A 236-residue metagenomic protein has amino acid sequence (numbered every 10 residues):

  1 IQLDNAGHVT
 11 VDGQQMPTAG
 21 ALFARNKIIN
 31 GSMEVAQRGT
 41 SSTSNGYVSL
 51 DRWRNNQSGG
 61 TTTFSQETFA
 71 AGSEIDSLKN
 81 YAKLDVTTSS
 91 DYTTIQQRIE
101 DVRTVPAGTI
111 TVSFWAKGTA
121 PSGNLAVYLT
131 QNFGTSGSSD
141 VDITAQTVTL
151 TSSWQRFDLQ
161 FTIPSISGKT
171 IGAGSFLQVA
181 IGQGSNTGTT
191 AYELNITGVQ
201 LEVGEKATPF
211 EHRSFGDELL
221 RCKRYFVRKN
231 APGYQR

Functional and structural regions predicted by a protein language model:
I1-P17, A21: Low-complexity, small-hydrophobic/phenylalanine-enriched stretches that adopt extended beta/coil conformations used
Q14-R236: Extracellular and organelle-lumenal recognition/adhesion modules and their flexible linkers in secreted
